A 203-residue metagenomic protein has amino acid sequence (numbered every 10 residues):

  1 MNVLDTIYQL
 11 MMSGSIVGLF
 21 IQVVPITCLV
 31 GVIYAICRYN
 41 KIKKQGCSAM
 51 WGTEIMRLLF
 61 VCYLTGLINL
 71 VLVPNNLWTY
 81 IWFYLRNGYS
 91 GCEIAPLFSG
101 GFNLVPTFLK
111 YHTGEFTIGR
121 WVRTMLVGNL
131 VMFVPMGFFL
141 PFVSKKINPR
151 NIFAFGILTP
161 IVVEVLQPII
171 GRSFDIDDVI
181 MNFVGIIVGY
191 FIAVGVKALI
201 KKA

Functional and structural regions predicted by a protein language model:
N2-G171, F191-A203: Bulky hydrophobic segments
F83, S173-V184: Non-cytosolic membrane-interface motifs at loop->transmembrane helix junctions
